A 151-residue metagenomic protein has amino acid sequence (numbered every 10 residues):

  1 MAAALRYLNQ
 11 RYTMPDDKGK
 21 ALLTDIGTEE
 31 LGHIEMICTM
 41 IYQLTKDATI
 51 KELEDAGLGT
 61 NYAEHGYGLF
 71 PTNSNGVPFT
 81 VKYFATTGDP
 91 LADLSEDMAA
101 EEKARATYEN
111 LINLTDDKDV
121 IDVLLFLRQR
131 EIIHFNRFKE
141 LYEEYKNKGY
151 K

Functional and structural regions predicted by a protein language model:
M1-K151: Non-heme di-metal
